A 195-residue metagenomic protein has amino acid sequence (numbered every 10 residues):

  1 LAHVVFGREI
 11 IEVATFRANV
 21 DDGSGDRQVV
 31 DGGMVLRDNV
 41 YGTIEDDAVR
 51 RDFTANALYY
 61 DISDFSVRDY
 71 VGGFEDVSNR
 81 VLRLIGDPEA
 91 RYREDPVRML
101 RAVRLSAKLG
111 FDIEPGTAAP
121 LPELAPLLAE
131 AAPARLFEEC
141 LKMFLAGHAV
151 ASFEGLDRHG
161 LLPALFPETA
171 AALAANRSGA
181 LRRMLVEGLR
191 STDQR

Functional and structural regions predicted by a protein language model:
L1-R195: Catalytic cores of the polymerase beta-like nucleotidyltransferase superfamily and closely associated nucleotide
